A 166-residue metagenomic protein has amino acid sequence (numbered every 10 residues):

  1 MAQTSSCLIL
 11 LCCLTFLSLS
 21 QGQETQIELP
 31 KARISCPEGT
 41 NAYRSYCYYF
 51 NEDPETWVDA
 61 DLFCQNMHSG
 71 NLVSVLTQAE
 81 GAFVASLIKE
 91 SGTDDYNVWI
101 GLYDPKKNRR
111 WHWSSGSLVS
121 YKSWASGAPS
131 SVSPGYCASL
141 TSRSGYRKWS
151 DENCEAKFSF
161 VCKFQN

Functional and structural regions predicted by a protein language model:
M1-N166: Extracellular, disulfide-bonded carbohydrate-recognition/adhesion ectodomains, dominated by C-type lectin-like domains
